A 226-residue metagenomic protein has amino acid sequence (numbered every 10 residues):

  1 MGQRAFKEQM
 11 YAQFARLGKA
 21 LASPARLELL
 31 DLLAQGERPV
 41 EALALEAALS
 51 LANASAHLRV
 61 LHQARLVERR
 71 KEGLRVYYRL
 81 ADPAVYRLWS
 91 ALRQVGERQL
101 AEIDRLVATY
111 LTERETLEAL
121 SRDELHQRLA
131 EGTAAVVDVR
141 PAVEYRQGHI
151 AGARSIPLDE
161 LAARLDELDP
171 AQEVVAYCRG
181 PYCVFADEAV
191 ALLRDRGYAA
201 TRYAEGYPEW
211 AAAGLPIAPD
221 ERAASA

Functional and structural regions predicted by a protein language model:
M1-A12, R87-G132, D138, S225-A226: Amphipathic alpha-helical dimerization/coiled-coil segments that flank or bridge DNA-binding/regulatory modules
Q13-S50, V76-P83: N-terminal helix-turn-helix DNA-binding core of bacterial DNA-binding proteins
L45, H62-Q63: Alpha-helical residues within the helix-turn-helix
A48, S55-A56, D187: Conserved catalytic core of two-component sensor histidine kinases
L58-R59, Y207: Short, hydrophobic-biased segments on the C-terminal half of alpha helices that form "recognition helices"
Q63-E72, R79: Beta-hairpin "wing" of winged helix-turn-helix
L66, L168-A211: Catalytic cysteine-centered active loop of the rhodanese-like fold, especially the PTP/DSP P-loop
E124-E188: Positively charged, proline/Ser/Thr-rich regional signature most characteristic of the Rhodanese/CDC25-like
